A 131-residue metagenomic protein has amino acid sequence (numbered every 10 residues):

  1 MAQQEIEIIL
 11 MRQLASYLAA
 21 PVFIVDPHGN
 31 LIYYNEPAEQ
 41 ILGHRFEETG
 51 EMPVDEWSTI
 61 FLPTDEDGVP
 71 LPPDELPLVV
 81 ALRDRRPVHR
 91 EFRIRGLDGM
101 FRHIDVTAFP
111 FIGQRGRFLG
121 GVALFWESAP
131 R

Functional and structural regions predicted by a protein language model:
A2-P27: Sensory modules in modular signal-transduction proteins
L31-I32: Conserved hydrophobic beta-strand signature of PAS-family and PAS-like sensory domains
N35-E39: N-terminal capping loop/helix in small sensory signaling domains highlighted by a polar->aromatic N-x2-3-F motif
E47-G68: PAS-family sensory/regulatory domains
D65, R93-G99, I112: PAS-family sensory domains
P70-D74, A81-R90: PAS/PAS-like sensory domains
E75, H89-R93, M100-V106, V122: PAS/PAC sensory module
R117-S128: PAS-family sensory domains
